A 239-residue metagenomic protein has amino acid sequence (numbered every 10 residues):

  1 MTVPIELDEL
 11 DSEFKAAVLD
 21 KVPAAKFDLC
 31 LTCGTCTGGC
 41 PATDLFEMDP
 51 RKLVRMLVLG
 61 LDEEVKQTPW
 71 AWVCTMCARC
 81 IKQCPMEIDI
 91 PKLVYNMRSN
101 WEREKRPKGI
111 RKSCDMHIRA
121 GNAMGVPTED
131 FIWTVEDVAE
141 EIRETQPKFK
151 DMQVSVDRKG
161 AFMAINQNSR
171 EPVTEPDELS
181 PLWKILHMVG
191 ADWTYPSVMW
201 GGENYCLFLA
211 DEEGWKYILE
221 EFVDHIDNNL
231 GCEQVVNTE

Functional and structural regions predicted by a protein language model:
M1-V73: Ferredoxin-type iron-sulfur electron-transfer modules and their immediate structural context
F27, D44, L57-N237: Iron-sulfur-cluster electron-transfer modules
